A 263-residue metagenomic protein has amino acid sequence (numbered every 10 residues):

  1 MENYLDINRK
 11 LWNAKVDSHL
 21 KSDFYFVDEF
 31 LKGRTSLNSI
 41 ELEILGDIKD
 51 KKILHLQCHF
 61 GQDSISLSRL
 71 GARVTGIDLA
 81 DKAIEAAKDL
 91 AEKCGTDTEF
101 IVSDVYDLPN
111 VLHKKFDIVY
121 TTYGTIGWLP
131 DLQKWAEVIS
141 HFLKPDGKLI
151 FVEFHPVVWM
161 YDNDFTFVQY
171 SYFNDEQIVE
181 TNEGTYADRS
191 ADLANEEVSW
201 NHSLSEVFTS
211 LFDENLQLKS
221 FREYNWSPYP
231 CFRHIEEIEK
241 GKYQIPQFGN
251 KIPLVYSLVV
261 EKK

Functional and structural regions predicted by a protein language model:
M1-K49, Q62, S66: Conserved class I S-adenosyl-L-methionine
K52-L108: Class I SAM-dependent methyltransferase SAM/SAH-binding core
N110-V119: A short acidic, Gly/Pro-enriched loop at the edge of an enzyme's catalytic core that lines a small-molecule cofactor
Q133-K148: A short glycine-rich, Lys/Arg-flanked "PGG" loop and its adjoining helix->strand segment in the class I
K148-T185: Conserved class I S-adenosyl-L-methionine
E153-V168, S190-E206: Acceptor-substrate binding/catalytic loop of class I
E197-R222: Short alpha-helix
E214-L216, Q247-K263: Core SAM-dependent methyltransferase catalytic element
